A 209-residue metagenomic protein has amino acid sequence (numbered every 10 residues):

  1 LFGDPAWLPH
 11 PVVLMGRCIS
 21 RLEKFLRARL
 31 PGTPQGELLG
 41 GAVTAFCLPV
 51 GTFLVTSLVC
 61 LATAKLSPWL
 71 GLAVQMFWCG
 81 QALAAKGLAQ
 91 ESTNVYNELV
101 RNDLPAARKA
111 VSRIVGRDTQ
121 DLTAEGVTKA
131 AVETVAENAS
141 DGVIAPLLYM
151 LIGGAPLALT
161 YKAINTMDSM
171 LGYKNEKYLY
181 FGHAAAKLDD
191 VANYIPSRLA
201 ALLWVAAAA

Functional and structural regions predicted by a protein language model:
L1-L159, I164, G172-A209: Hydrophobic alpha-helical transmembrane segments
S169: Glycine-rich phosphate/dinucleotide-binding loop and adjoining beta-alpha-beta core of small-molecule
